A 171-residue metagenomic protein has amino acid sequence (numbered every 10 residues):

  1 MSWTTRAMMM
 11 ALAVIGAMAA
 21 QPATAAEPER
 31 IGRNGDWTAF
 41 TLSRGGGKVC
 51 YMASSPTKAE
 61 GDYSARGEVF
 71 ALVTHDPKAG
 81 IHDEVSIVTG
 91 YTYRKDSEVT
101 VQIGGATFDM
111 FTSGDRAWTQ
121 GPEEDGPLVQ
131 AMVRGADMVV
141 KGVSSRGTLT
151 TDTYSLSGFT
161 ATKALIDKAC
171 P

Functional and structural regions predicted by a protein language model:
M1-A11: Bacterial N-terminal signal peptides that target proteins for export
V14-A17: Classic N-terminal secretory signal peptides
A20-P22: N-terminal signal peptide c-region/cleavage motif recognized by signal peptidases
T24-P171: A generic "folded-domain core" signal
